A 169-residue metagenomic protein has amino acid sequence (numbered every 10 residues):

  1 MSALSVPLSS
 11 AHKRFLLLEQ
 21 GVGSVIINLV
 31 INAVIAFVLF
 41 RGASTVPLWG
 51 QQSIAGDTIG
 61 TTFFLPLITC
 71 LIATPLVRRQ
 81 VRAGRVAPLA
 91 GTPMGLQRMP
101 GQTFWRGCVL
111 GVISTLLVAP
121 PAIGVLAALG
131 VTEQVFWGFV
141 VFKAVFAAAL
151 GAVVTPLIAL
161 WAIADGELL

Functional and structural regions predicted by a protein language model:
S2-L169: Juxtamembrane/disordered regions of integral membrane proteins
